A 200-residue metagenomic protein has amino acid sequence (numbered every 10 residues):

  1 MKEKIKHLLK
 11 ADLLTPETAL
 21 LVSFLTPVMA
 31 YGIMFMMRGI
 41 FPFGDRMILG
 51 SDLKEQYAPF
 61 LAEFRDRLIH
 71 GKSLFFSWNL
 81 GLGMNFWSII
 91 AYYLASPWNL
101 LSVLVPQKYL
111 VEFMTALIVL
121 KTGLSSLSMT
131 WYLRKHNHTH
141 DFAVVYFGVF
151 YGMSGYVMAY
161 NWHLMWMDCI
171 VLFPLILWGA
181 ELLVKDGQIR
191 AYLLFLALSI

Functional and structural regions predicted by a protein language model:
M1-I40: Start-transfer (signal-anchor) and selected internal transmembrane alpha helices of multi-pass inner/ER membrane
M1-K4, S73, Q188: Coil-to-alpha-helix initiation sites in intrinsically disordered, low-complexity, charged segments
L8, D12, R67-L68, H136 (+1 more regions): Hydrophobic helix-cap positions at the C-terminus of alpha-helices in RecA-like/P-loop ATPase nucleotide-binding cores
K10-A11, T15, S96, S154 (+1 more regions): Polar helix-capping/helix-linker motif
T15-V22, P106-F113, L117, T139-F147: Membrane-interface starts of transmembrane alpha-helices
P27, G123-Y132, H136, H140-I200: Membrane-embedded helix bundles of polyisoprenyl
V28-M129, V149-V171: Membrane-interface coil-to-helix junctions
